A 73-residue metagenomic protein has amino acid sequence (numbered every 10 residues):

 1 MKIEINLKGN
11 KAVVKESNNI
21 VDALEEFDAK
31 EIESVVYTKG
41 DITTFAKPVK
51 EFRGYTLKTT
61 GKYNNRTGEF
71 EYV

Functional and structural regions predicted by a protein language model:
M1, E16, D28-E31: Generic short amphipathic/hydrophobic targeting helices enriched at N-termini, encompassing Sec-type signal peptides
M1-N10: Short aromatic-glycine-(Arg/Gly/Cys) micro-motifs in beta-strand/loop hairpins
G9-N18: A short, exposed loop/beta-hairpin motif centered on an aromatic-Gly-Thr core
K30-V73: Short, mixed-charge low-complexity intrinsically disordered segments
